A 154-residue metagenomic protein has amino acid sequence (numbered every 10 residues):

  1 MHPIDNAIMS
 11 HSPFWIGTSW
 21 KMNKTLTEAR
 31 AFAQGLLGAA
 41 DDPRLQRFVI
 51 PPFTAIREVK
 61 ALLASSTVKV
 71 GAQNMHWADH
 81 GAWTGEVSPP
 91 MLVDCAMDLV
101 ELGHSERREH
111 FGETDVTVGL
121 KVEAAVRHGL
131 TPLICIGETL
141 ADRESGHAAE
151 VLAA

Functional and structural regions predicted by a protein language model:
D5-V87: Conserved N-terminal beta1-alpha1 strand-loop-helix module at the mouth
S10-I16, D98-G103, T131-I136: Short, basic/glycine-rich phosphate-binding loops at helix/coil junctions that contact nucleotide phosphates
F32-L36, V59, S88-M91, V118-K121 (+1 more regions): A general structural detector for well-ordered alpha-helical segments in enzyme core domains, enriched
S65-A124: Glycine/small-residue-rich loop that forms an oxyanion/phosphate-binding "nest" at active or ligand-binding sites
E106-A154: Conserved anion-binding
